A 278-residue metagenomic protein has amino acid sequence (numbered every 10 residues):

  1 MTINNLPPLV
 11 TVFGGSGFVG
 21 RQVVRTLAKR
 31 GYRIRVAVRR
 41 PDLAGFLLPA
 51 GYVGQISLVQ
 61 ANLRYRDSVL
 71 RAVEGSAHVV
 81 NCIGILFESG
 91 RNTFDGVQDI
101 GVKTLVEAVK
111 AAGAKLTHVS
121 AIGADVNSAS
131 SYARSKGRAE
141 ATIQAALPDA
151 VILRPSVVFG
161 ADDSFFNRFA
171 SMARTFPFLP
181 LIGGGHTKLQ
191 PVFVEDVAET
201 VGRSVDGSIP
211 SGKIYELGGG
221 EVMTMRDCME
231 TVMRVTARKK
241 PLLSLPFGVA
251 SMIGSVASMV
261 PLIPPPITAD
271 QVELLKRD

Functional and structural regions predicted by a protein language model:
T2-N4, R203-D270: Mid/C-terminal beta-alpha module of Rossmann-like enzyme folds, strongest in SDR-family dehydrogenases/epimerases
T2-Y32: N-terminal Rossmann NAD(P)H-binding glycine-rich loop of SDR-like oxidoreductase domains
F13, A37, C82-I83, L116-I122 (+1 more regions): SDR active-site strand-loop-helix element
G20-Q22, D99, G137: Residues forming the Rossmann-fold NAD(P)(H) cofactor-binding site
P41-K103, E107-A112, I122-V126: NAD(P)H-binding glycine-rich loop region in Rossmannoid oxidoreductase-like domains and their noncatalytic homologs
S120, A141-N167, M172-T175: Conserved beta-loop-beta element that borders a ligand/cofactor-binding pocket
S164-F165, G184-D206, G212-E216: Substrate-positioning beta->alpha
